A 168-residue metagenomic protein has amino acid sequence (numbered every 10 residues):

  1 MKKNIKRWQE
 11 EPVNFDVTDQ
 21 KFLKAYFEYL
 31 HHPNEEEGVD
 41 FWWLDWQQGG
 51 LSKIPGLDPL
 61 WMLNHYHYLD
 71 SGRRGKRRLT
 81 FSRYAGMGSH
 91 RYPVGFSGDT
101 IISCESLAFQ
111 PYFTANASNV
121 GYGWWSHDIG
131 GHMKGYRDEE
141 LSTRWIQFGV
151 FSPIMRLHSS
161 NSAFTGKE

Functional and structural regions predicted by a protein language model:
M1-E168: Catalytic-domain carbohydrate-binding cleft regions of carbohydrate-active enzymes
